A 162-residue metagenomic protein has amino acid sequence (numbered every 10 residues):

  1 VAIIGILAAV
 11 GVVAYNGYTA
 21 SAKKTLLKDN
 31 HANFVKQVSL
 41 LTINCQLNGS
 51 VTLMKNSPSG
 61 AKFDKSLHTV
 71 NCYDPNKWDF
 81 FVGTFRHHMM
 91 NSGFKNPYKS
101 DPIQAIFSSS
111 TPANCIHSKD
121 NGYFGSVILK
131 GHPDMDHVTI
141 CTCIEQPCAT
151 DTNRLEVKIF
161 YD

Functional and structural regions predicted by a protein language model:
V1-T19: N-terminal single-pass transmembrane signal-anchor helix
A20-G49: Membrane-proximal N-terminal amphipathic helix
I43-D162: Periplasmic/extracellular, small/polar-rich flexible segments of pilin-like filament-forming proteins
